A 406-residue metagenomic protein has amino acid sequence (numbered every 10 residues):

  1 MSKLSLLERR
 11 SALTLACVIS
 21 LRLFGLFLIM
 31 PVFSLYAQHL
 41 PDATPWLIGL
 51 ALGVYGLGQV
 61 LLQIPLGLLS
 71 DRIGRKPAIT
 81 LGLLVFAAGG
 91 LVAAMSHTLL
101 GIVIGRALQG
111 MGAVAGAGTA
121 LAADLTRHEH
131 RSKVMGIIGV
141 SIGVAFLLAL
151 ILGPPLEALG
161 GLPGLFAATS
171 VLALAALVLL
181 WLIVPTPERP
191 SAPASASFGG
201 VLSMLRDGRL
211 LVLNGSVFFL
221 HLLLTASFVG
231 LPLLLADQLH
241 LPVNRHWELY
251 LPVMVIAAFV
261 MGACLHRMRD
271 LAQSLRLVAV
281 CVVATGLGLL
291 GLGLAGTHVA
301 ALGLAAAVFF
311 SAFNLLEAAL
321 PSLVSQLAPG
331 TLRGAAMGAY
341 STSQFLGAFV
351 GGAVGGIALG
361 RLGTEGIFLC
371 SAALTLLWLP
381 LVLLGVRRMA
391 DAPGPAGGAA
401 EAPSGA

Functional and structural regions predicted by a protein language model:
S2-E8, P185-N214, A406: Juxtamembrane intracellular "pre-TM" segments in multi-pass secondary transporters
P31-P45, V229-R245: Short amphipathic helix-loop junctions that connect adjacent transmembrane helices in Major Facilitator Superfamily/SLC
L61-H97: Conserved MFS/SLC helix-loop-helix module at the cytosolic interface between two early adjacent transmembrane helices
L62-G74, V260-Q273, L359: Helix-to-loop junctions at the C-terminal end of transmembrane segments in multipass secondary transporters
P77-L91, R276-G291: Structural signature of the two symmetry-related core transmembrane helices
G89, L100-A113, A301-L315: Hydrophobic core of transmembrane alpha-helices in multi-pass small-molecule transporters, especially MFS/SLC-type
G105-I142: Cytoplasmic helix-loop-helix junction between adjacent transmembrane helices in 12-TM secondary transporters
V171-R189, L381-V386: C-terminal membrane-cytosol helix-exit motif in multi-pass small-molecule transporters
